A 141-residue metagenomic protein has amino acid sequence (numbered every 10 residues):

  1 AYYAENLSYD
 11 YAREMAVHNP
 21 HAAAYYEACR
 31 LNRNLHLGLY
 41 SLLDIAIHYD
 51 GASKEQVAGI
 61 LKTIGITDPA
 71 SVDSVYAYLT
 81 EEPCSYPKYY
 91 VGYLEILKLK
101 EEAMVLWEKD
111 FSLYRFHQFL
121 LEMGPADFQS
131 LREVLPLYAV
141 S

Functional and structural regions predicted by a protein language model:
Y2-S141: N-terminal maturation segment of proteins
